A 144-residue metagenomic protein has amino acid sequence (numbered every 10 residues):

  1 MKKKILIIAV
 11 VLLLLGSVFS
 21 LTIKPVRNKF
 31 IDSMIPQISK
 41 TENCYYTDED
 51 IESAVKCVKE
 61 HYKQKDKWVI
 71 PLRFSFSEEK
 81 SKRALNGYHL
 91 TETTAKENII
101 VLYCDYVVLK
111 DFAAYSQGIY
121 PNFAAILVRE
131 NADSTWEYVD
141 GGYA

Functional and structural regions predicted by a protein language model:
K4-I119: Flexible low-complexity loop/turn motifs enriched in small/helix-breaking residues
Y120-A144: Short beta-strand edge/turn micro-motifs at domain boundaries
